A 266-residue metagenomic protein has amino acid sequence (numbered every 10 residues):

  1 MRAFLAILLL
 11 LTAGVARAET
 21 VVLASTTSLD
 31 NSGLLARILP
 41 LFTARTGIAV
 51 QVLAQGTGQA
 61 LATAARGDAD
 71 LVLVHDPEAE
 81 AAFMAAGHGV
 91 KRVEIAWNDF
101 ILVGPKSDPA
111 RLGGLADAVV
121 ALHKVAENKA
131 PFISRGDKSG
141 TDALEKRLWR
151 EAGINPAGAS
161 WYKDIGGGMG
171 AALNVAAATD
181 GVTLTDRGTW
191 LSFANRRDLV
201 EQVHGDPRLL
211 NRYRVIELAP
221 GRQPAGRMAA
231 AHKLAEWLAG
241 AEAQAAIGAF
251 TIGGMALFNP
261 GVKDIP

Functional and structural regions predicted by a protein language model:
R2-A13: Bacterial N-terminal signal peptides
G14-A18: Sec/Tat signal peptide C-region and signal peptidase I cleavage site
E19-A49, L53-A54, G58, A62-D68 (+4 more regions): Exported/periplasmic ABC-transporter solute-binding proteins
D70-L71, V90-L102: Short, glycine-/small- and polar/acidic-enriched structural segments that line small-molecule recognition paths
